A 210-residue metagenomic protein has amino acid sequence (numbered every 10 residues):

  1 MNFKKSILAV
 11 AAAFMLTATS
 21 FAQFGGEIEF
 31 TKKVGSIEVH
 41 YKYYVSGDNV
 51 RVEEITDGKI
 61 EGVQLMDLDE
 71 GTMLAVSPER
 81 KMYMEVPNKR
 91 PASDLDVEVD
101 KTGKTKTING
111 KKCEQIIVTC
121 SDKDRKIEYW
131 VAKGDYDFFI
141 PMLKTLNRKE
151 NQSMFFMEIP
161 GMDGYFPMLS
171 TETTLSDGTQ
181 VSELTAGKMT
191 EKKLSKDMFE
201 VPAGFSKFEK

Functional and structural regions predicted by a protein language model:
M1-V10: Bacterial N-terminal signal peptides that target proteins for export
A13-F14: Repetitive helical segments and hydrophobic/amphipathic motifs
T17-A22: Sec/Tat signal peptide C-region and signal peptidase I cleavage site
Q23-K210: Extended soluble regions of mature proteins
